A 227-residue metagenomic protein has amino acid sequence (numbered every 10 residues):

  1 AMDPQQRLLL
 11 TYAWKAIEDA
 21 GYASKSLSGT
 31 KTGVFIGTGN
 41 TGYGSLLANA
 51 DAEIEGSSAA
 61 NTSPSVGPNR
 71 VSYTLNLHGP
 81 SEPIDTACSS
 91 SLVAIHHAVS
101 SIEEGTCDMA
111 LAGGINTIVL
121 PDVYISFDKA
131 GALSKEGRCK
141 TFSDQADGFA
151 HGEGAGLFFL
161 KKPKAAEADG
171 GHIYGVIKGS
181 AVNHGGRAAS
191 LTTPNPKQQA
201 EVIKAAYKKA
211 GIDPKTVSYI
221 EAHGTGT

Functional and structural regions predicted by a protein language model:
A1-T227: Condensing-enzyme catalytic core of the thiolase-fold
